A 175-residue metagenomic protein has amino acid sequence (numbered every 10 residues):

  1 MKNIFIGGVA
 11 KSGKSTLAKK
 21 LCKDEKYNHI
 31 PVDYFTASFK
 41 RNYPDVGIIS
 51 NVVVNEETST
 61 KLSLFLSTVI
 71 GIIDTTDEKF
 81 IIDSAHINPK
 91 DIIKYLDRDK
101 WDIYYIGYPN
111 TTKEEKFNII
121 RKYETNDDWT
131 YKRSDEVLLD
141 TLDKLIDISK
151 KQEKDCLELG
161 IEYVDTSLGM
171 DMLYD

Functional and structural regions predicted by a protein language model:
I6: Hydrophobic anchor at the beta1->P-loop junction of P-loop NTPases
S12: ATP-binding Walker
S15: Walker A/P-loop
K19, K23-F65: Conserved substrate/cofactor phosphate-moiety recognition/catalytic segment in nucleotide-dependent phosphotransferases
Y27-H29, I103-Y105, Y163-D165: Conserved beta-strand scaffold positions in the cores of enzyme catalytic domains, especially in NTP/NDP-utilizing
E56-K100, Y104-N110: Glycine-rich phosphate-binding loop used to anchor ATP phosphates in small-molecule kinases, encompassing both
D102-I148: A glycine- and Lys/Arg-enriched "phosphate-lid" helix/loop adjacent to the NTP-binding pocket of small-molecule kinases
D147-D175: NTP-dependent small-molecule kinase module
